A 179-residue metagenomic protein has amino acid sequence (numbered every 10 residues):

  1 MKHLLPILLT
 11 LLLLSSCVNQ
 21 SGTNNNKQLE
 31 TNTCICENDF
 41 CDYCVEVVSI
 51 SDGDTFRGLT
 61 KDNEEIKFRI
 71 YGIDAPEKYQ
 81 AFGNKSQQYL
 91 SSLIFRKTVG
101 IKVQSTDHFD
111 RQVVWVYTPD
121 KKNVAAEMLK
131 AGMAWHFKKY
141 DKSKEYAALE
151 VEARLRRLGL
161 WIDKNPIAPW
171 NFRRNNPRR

Functional and structural regions predicted by a protein language model:
K2-R179: Small beta-barrel nucleic-acid-binding modules, primarily SNase/OB-fold domains and secondarily Tudor-like barrels
